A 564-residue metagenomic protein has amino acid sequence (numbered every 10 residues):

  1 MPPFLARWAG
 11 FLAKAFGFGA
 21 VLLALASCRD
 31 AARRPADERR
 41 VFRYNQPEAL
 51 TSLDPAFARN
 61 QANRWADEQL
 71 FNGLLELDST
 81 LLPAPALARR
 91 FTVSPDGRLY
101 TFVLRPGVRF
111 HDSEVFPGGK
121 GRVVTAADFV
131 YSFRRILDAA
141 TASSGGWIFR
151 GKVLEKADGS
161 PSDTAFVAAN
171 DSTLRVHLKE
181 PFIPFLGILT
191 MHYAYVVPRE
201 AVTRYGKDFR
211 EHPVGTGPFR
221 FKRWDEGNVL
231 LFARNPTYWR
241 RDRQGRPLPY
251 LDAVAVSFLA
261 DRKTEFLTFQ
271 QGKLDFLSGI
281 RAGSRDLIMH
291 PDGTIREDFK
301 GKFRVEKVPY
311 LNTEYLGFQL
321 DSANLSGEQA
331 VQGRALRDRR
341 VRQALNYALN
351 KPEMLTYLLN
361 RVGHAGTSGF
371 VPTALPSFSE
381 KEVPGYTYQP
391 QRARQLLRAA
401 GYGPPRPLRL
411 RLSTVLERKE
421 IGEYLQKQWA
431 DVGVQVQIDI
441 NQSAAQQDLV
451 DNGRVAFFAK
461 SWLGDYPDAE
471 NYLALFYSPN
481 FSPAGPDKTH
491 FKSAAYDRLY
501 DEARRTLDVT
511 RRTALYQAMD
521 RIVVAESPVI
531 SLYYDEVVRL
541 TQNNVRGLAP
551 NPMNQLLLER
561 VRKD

Functional and structural regions predicted by a protein language model:
G10-L12, A127-V130, R134-R199, R223-D225 (+1 more regions): Surface-exposed binding/hinge segments that line and control ligand-binding clefts or catalytic entry sites
R29-A31, P35, V167, R334 (+5 more regions): Extracytoplasmic/peripheral linker and loop segments enriched in polar/acidic and small residues with frequent Thr/Pro
N45-D96, R134, T141, H212-V214: N-terminal lobe/hinge region of extracytoplasmic solute-binding protein
H111, H177-V196, R210-T264, G293-E314 (+2 more regions): Aromatic-rich, solvent-exposed beta-strand/loop patch
G121, T125-Y131, D171-H177, G217-P218 (+5 more regions): Alpha-helical secondary-structure segments
R204-R210, Y238-P291, R339, Q426 (+1 more regions): Ligand-site clamp/hinge motif
F219, R339, Y347-L349, H364-A399 (+1 more regions): Structural transition elements
K300, V308-S322, A445-R504, E559: Acidic-aromatic pocket-rim loops
